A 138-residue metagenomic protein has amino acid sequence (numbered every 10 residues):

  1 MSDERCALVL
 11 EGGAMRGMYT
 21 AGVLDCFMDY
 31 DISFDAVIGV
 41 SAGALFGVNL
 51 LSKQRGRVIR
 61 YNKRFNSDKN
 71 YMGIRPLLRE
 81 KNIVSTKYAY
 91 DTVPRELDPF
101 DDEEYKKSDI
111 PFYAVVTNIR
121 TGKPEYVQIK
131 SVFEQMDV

Functional and structural regions predicted by a protein language model:
M1-V40, V48-V138: Patatin-like phospholipase
